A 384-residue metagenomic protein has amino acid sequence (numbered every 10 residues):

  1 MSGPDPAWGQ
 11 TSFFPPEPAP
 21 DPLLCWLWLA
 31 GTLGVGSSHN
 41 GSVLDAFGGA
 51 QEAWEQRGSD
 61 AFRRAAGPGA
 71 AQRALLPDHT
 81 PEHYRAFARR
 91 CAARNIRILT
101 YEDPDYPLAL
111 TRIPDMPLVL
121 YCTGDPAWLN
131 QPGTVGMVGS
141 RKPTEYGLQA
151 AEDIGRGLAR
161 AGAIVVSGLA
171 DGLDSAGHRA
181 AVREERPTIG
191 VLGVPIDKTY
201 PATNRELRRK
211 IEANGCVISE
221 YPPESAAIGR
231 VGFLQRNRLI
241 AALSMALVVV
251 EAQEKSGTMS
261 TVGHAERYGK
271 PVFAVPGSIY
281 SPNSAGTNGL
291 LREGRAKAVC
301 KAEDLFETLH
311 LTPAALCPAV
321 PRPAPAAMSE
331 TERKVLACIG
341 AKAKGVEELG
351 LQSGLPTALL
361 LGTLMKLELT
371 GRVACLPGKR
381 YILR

Functional and structural regions predicted by a protein language model:
M1-D105, L290, V346, T370-R372 (+1 more regions): Short, small/acidic-rich helices and loops at N termini and domain boundaries of DNA replication/processing enzymes
S2-P22, T100-R384: Glycine-biased, small-residue-rich flexible motifs in mid-sequence functional cores and linkers
